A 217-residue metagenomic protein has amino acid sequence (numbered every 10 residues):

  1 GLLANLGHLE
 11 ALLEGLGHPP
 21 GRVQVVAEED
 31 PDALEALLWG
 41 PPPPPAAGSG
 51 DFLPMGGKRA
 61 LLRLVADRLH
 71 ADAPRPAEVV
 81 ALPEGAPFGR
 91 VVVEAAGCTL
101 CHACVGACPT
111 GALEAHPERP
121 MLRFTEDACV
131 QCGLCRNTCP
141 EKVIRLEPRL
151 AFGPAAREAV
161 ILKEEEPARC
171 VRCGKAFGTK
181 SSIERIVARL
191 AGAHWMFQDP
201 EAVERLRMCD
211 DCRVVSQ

Functional and structural regions predicted by a protein language model:
L2-M121, D127-A128, T138, K142-G192 (+2 more regions): Ferredoxin-type iron-sulfur electron-transfer modules and their immediate structural context
